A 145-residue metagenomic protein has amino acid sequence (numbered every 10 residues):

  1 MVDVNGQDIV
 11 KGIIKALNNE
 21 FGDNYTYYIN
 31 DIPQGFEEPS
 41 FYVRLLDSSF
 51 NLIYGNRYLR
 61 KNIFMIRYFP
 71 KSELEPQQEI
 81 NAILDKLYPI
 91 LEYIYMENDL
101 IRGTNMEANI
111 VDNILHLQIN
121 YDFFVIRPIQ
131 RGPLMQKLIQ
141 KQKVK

Functional and structural regions predicted by a protein language model:
M1-Y28, S48-K145: Charged, amphipathic alpha-helical segments and their flanking helix caps
Y28-E37: Short acidic low-complexity segments
E38-L45: A short, hydrophobic beta-strand-centered structural micro-motif
